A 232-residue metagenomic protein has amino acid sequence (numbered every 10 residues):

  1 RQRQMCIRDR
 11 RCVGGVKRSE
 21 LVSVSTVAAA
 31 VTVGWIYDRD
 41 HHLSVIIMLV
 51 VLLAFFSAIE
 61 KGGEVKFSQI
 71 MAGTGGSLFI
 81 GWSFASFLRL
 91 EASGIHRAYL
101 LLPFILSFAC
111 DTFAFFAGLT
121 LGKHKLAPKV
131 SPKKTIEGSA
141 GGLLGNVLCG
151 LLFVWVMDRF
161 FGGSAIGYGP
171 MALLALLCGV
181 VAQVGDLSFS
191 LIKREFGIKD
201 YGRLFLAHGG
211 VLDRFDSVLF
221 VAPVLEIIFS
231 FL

Functional and structural regions predicted by a protein language model:
Q2-I7: Short, small-residue-biased leader/transition segments that mark boundaries at the very start of proteins
R8-C12, G34-W35: Canonical alpha-helical transmembrane segments
R10-V22, D40-H41, F56-F220: Interhelical loop and helix-boundary elements at the membrane-water interface of polytopic inner-membrane proteins
S25-V33: Hydrophobic, membrane-inserted alpha-helices
W35-L43, L232: Transmembrane helix interruption/hinge and helix-loop junction motifs
I47-A58: A generic, well-ordered mixed alpha/beta core segment in the N-terminal half of proteins
E226-L232: Juxtamembrane boundary at the C-terminal end of a transmembrane helix
